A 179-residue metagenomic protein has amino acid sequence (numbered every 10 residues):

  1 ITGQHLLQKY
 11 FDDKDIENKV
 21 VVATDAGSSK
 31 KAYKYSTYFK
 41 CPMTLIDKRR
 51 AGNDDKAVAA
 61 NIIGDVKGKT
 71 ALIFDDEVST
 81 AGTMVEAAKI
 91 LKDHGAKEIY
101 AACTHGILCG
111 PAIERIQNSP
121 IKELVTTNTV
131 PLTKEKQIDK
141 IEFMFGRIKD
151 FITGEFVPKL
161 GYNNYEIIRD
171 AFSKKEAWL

Functional and structural regions predicted by a protein language model:
I1-L179: PRPP-associated nucleotide enzymes
